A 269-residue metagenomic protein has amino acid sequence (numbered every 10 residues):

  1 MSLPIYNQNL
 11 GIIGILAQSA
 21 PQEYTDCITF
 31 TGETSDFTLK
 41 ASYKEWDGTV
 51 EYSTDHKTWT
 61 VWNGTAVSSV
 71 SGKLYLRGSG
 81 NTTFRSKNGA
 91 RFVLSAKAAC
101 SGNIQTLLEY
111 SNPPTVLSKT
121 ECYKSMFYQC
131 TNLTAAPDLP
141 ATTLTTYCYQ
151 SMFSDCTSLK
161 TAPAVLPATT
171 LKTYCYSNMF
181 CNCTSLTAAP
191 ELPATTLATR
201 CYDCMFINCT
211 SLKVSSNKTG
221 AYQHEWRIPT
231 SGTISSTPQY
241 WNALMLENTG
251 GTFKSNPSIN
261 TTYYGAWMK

Functional and structural regions predicted by a protein language model:
M1-S19: N-terminal low-complexity, intrinsically disordered "leader/linker" segments enriched in small/polar and basic residues
I15-K269: Solvent-exposed loop and capping/linker segments of extracellular ligand-binding repeat ectodomains
